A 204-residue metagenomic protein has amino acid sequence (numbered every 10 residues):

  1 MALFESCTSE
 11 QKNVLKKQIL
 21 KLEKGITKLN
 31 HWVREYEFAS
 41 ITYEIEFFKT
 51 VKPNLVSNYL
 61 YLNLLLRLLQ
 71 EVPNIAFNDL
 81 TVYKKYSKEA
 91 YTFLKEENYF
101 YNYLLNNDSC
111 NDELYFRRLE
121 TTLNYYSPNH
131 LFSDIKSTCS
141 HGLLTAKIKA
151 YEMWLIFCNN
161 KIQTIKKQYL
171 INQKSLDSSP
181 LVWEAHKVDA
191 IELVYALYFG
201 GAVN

Functional and structural regions predicted by a protein language model:
M1-K174: Intrinsically disordered, low-complexity acidic/Q/S/K-rich activation/interaction tracts characteristic
L170-V203: Basic amphipathic recognition helices
